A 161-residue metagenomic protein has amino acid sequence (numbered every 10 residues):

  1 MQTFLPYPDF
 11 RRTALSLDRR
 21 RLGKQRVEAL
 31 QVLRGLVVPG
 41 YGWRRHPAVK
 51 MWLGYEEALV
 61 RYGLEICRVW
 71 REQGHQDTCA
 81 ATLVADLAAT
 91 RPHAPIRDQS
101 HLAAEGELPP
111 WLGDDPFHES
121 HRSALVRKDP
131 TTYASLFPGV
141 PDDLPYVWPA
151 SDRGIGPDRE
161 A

Functional and structural regions predicted by a protein language model:
M1-G42, V49-A161: Sequence termini and other peripheral, non-core segments
